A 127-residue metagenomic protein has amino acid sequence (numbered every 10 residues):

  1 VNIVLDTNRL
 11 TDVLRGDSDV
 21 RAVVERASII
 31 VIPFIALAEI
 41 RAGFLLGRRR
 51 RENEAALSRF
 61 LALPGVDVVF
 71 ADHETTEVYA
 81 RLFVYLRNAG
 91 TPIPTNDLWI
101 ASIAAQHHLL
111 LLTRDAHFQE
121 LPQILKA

Functional and structural regions predicted by a protein language model:
V1-I35, A42-R59: Short, well-structured N-terminal submotif of metal-dependent ribonuclease cores
I3, I29-V31, A62-V69, A105: Short loop->beta-strand "edge-of-pocket" segments that line small-molecule binding or catalytic clefts across diverse
D6-T7, I40, Y79, A104: Generic structural signal for small/hydrophobic residues in well-ordered secondary structure, especially within
R9-L10, T75, W99-I100, H117-F118: Alpha-helix capping/helix-boundary segments
G16-D17, G43-G47, L82, A89 (+1 more regions): Residue-level signal for well-ordered alpha-helical positions
I30, Q123-A127: Active-site regions of enzymes building and remodeling cell-envelope glycoconjugates
V66-L112: Active-site neighborhoods of divalent-metal-dependent phosphate/nucleic-acid chemistry enzymes
